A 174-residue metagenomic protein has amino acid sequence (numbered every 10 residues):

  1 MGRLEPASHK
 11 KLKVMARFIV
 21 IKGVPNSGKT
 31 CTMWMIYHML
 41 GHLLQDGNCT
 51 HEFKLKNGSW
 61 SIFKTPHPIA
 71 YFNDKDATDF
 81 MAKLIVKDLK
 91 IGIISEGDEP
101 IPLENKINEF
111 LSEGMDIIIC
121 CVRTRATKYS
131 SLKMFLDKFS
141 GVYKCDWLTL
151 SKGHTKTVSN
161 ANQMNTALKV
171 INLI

Functional and structural regions predicted by a protein language model:
G2-A7: N-terminal amphipathic/hydrophobic targeting modules at extreme N-termini, encompassing cleavable Sec/SRP-type signal
H9-L12: Pre-Walker A adenine-sensing motif
V14-I19: Pre-Walker A (Motif I) flank of P-loop NTPase domains
V20-Y37: Glycine-rich phosphate-binding P-loop
H38-H51: Post-Walker A helix-loop "phosphate-sensing" segment adjacent to the P-loop in P-loop NTPases
N57-V122: Conserved nucleotide-sensing/catalytic segment adjacent to the nucleotide-binding pocket in NTP-handling enzymes
P102-L103, E109, G114-I174: Replace "adjacent to P-loop NTPase cores in ATP/GTP-dependent enzymes" with "adjacent to NTP-binding cores
